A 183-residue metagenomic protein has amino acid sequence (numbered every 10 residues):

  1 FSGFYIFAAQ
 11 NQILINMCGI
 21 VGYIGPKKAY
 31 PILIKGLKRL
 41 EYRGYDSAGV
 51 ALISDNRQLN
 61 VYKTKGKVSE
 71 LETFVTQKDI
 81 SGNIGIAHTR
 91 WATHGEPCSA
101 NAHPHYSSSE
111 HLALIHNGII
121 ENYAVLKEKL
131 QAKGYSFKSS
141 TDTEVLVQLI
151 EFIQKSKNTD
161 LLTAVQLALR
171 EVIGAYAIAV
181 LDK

Functional and structural regions predicted by a protein language model:
F1-N16: Short, Lys/Arg-enriched N-terminal segments with co-localized hydrophobic residues within the first ~10-30 amino acids
L14-K183: Conserved short alpha-helical segments that host acidic/polar catalytic motifs at enzyme active sites
